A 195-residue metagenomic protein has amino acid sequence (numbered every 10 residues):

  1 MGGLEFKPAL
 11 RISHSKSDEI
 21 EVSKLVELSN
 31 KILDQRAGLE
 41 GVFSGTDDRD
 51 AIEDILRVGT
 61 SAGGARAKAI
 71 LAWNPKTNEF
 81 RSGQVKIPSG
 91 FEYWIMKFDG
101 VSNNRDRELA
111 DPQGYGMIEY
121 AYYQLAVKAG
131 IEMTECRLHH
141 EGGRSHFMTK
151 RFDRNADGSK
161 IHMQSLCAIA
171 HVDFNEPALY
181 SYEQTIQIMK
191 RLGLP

Functional and structural regions predicted by a protein language model:
M1-P195: Phosphate/dinucleotide-binding and metal-coordinating scaffold of catalytic cores in nucleotide-dependent enzymes
